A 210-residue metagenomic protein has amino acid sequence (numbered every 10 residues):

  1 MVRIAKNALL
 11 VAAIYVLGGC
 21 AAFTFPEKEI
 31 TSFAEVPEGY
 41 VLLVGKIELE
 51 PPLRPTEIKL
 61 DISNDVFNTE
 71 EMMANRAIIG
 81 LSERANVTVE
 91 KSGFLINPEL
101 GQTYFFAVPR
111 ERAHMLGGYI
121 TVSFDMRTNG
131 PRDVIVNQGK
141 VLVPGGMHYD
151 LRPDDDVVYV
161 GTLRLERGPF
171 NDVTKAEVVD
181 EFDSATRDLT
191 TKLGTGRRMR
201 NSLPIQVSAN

Functional and structural regions predicted by a protein language model:
M1-L9: Bacterial N-terminal signal peptides that target proteins for export
A8-G19: Bacterial N-terminal signal peptides
C20-N86, S123-N210: Primarily secretory-pathway and cell-envelope proteins
A85-L100: Short, acidic Ser/Thr/Gly-rich low-complexity loop/linker segments typical of extracellular and cell-surface proteins
F94-L95, Y104, N137-K140: Short consensus segments that form the blades of beta-propeller domains, in both extracellular/periplasmic
P98-A113, Y119-F124: Short Pro-Gly-centered beta-turn/loop motif in secreted/extracellular proteins
